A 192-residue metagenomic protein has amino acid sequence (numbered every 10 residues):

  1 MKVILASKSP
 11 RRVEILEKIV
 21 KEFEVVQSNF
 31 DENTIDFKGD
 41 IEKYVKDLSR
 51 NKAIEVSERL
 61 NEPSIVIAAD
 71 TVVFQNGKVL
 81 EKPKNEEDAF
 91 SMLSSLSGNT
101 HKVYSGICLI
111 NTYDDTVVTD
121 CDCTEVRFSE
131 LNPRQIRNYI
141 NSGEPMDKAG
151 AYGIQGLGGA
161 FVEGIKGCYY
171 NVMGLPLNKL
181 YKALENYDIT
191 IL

Functional and structural regions predicted by a protein language model:
M1-I15, N99, D114, C123-L192: GST superfamily/GST-like fold recognition
M1-I65, K78, L131-R134, E185-L192: N-terminal polybasic phosphate/anion-binding patch
L16, S49, D70, A89 (+2 more regions): Residue-level signal for inorganic ion chemistry
K21-E32, C108-D115, D147-G159: Mobile beta-alpha loop/short-helix "lid" or hinge segments that flank ligand
Y44, T71-H101, E130: Active-site-adjacent loop/tail segments of enzyme domains
F74, I110-N111, V162-E163: Short beta-strand-to-turn element immediately C-terminal to the catalytic PLP-Schiff-base lysine in fold type I
K78-E81, C108, V117, C121-R127: Short beta-strand and adjoining strand-loop segment in the mid-core of the Rossmann-like NAD(P)-dependent dehydrogenase
F90-S94, G106-V118: Anionic-ligand binding region
